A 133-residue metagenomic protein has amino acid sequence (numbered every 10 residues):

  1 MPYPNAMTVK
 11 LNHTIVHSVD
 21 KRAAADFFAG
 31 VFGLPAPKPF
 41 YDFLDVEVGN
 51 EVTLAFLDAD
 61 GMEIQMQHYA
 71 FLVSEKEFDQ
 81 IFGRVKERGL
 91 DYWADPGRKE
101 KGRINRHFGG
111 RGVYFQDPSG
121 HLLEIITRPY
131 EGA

Functional and structural regions predicted by a protein language model:
P2-R22, Y69, R128-A133: N-terminal beta-strand motif that seeds the catalytic metal site of vicinal oxygen chelate
T8-K10, M62-M66, R106-H107: Short glycine-enriched loop/turn motifs at secondary-structure junctions
T8-V9, I15-L54, D58-D60: Core segments of cupin and vicinal oxygen chelate
H13-I15, D45, H68-A70, G112-Y114: Short aromatic/hydrophobic contact patches that present stacked aromatics for nucleic-acid/ligand binding
F40, Q67, G109: Exposed loop/turn and edge beta-strand positions of beta-sandwich/beta-sheet ligand-binding modules
N50-T53, M62-E63, S74-D79: Short, charged/polar surface micro-motifs in flexible loops or helix N-caps
L54-L57, Y114, L123-I126: Conserved beta-strand in the GNAT
F71-P118, L122, Y130-A133: Vicinal oxygen chelate
